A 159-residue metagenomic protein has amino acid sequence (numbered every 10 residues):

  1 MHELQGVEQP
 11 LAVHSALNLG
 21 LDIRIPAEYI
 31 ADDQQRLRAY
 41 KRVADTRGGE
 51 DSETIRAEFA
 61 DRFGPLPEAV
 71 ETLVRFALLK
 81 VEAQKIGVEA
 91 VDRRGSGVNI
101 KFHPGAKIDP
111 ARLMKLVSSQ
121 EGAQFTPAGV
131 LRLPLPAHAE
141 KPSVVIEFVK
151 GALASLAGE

Functional and structural regions predicted by a protein language model:
M1-E159: Accessory helical-bundle/CTD segments and flexible terminal tails appended to RecA-like ATPase motors
